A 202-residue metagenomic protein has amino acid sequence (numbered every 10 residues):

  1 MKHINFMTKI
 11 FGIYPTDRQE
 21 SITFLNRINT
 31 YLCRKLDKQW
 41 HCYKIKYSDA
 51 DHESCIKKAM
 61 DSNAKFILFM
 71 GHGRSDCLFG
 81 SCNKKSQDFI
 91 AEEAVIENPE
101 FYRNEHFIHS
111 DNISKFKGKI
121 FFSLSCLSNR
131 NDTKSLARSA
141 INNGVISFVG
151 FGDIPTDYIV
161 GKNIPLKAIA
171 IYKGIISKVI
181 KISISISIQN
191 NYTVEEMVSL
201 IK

Functional and structural regions predicted by a protein language model:
M1-M70, I120-L124: A domain-level signal for caspase-like cysteine endopeptidase catalytic cores and their zymogen-processing architecture
K2-I4, R34-K38, S86-N98, N131-K134: Intrinsically disordered, low-complexity coil segments
E20-T23, H52, S75-K84, R130-S135 (+1 more regions): Extracytoplasmic/secreted cell-surface and envelope-processing proteins
I56-A64, F107-F116, A137-N143: Mature extracellular/periplasmic domains of secretome proteins
M70-G71, G152: Glycine-rich, histidine-containing beta strand-loop boundary motifs that form or position
R74-F116: A short, glycine/acidic-enriched catalytic loop
F89, E93-F101, K117, F122 (+3 more regions): Catalytic toxin/effector domains delivered as secreted proteins or via bacterial secretion systems
S125-K202: Active-site-proximal C-terminal subdomain of hydrolase catalytic domains
